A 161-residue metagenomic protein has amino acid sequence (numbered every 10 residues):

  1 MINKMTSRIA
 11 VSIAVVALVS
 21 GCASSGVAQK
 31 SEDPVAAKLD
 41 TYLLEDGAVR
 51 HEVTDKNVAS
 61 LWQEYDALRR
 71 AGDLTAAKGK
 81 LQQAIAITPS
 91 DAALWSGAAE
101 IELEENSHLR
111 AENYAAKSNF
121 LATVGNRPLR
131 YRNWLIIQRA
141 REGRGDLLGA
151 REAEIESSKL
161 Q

Functional and structural regions predicted by a protein language model:
V16-Y42: Bacterial Sec signal peptide processing site at the extreme N-terminus
H51-A76: Alpha-helical segment of the N-proximal tetratricopeptide repeat
